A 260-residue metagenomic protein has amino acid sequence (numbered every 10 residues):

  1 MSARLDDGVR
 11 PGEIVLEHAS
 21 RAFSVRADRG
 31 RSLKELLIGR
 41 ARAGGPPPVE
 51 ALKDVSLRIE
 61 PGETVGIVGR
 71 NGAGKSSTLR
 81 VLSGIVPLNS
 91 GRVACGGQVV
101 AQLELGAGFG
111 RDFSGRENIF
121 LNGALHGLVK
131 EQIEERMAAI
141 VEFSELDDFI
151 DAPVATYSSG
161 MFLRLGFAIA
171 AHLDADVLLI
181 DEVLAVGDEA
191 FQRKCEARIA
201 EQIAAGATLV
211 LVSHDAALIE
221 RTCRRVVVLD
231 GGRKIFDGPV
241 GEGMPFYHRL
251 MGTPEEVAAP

Functional and structural regions predicted by a protein language model:
M1-A51, V240-E255: Pre-NBD coupling/linker segments of ABC/ABC-like ATPases
L33-A41, F120, Q132-F149, G166-A168: Conserved ABC ATPase "signature" region
V68-R70: The feature captures the beta-strand-to-loop junction immediately N-terminal to the Walker
S213-H214: H-loop/switch region of ABC-family ATPase nucleotide-binding domains
I219-R221: A short, surface-exposed alpha-helical micro-motif characterized by mixed small hydrophobic and charged/polar residues
G231-G232, Y247: Conserved ABC ATPase "signature" C-loop
